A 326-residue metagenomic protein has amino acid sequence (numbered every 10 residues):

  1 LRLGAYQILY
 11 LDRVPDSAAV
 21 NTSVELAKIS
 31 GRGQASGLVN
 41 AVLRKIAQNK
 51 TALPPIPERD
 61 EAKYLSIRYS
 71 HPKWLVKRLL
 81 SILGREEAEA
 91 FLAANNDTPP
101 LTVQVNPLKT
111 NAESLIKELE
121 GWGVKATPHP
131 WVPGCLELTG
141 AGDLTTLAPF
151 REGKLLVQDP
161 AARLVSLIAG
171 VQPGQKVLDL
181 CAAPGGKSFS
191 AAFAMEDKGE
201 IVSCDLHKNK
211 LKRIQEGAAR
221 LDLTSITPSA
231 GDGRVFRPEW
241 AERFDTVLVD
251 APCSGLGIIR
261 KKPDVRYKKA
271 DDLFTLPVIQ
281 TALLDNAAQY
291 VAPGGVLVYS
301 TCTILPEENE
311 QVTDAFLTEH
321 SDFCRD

Functional and structural regions predicted by a protein language model:
L1-D326: S-adenosylmethionine
